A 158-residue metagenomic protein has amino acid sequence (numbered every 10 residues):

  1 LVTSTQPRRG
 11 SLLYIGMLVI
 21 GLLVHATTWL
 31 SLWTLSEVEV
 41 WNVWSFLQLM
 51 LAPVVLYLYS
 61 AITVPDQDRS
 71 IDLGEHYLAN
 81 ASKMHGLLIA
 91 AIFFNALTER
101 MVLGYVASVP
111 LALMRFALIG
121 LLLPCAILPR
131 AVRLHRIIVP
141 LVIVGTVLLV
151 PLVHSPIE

Functional and structural regions predicted by a protein language model:
T3-L13, S36-V40, R69-L78, I127-I138: Membrane-interface helix-boundary motifs at transmembrane edges
L12-L35: A generic, lipid-embedded transmembrane alpha helix
L13-I20, R136-V147: Central hydrophobic cores of alpha-helical transmembrane segments in multi-pass integral membrane proteins
E37-L51: Transmembrane alpha-helix entry/boundary detector in multi-pass membrane proteins
Q48-F116: Membrane-proximal helix-loop-helix units in multi-pass membrane proteins
F94-T98, A117-A126, I143-V147: Hydrophobic, membrane-inserted alpha-helices
M101-S108, L123-R136: Membrane-helix boundary connector in multi-pass membrane proteins
V147-E158: Juxtamembrane boundary at the C-terminal end of a transmembrane helix
